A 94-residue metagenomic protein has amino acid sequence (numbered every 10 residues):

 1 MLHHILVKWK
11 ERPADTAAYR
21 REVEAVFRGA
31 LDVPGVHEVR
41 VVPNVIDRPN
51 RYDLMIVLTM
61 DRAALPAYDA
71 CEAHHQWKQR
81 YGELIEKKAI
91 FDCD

Functional and structural regions predicted by a protein language model:
M1-D53, M60-A67, D94: Short S/T/G/P-rich N-terminal loop/turn motif that feeds into the first structured element of a domain
A63-I90: C-terminal structural segments of small proteins and small subunits
